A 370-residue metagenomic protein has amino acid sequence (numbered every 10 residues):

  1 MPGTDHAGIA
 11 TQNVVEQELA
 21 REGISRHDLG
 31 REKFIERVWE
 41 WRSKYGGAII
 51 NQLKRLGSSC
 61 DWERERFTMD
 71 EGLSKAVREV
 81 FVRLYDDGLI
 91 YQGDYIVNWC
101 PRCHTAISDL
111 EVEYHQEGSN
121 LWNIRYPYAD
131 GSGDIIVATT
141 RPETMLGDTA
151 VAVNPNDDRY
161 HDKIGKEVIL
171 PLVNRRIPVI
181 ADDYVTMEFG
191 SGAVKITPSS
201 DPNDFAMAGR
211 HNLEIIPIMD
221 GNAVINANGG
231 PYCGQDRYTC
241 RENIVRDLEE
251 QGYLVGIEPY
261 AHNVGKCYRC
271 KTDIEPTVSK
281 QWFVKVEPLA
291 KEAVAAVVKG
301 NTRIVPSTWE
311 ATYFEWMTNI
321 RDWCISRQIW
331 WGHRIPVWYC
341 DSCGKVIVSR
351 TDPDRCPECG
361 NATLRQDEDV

Functional and structural regions predicted by a protein language model:
M1-P2: RNase H-like polynucleotidyl transferase catalytic core
Q12, E16-D134, F189, A193-V348 (+1 more regions): Residue patterns forming the tRNA-binding/recognition surfaces of aminoacyl-tRNA synthetases and related DALR
D134-V137, P142-I196, P202-A206: Protease-associated
D157-D158, C267, E358: Serine-centered coil/turn micro-motif
C343-V370: Glycine-rich (often Gly-Gly/Gly-Pro-rich) flexible segments and glycine-rich loop motifs, frequently accented by
